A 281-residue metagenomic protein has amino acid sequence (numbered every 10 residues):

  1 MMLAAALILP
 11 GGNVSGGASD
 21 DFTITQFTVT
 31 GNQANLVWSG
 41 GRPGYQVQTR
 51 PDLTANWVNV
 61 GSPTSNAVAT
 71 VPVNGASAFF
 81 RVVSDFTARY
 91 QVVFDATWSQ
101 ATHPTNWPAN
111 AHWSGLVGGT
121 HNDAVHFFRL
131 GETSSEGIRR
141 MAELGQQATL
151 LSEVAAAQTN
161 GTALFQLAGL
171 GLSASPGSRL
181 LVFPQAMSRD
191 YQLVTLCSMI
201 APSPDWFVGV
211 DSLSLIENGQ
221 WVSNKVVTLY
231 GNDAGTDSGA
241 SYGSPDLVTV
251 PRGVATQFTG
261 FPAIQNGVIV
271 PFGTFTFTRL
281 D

Functional and structural regions predicted by a protein language model:
M1-M2: Bacterial N-terminal signal peptides that target proteins for export
A5, G11-D85: Short, composition-biased motifs enriched in small/polar/acidic residues
N32, G41, N74-A76, D85-T87 (+5 more regions): Generic structural motif
L36, F80, Y90-V92, F183 (+2 more regions): Hydrophobic residues positioned within well-ordered beta-strands of beta-sheet architectures
L36-W38, V71, F94-A96, Q185 (+1 more regions): Preference for bulky hydrophobic residues occupying beta-strand positions in well-ordered beta-sheet regions
Q48-D52, D95-T97, M199: Predominantly extracellular/luminal cell-surface or secreted proteins
F86-R89, T97-W206: Structured domain cores in non-transmembrane regions
A157-D281: Mature, soluble, non-transmembrane domains
